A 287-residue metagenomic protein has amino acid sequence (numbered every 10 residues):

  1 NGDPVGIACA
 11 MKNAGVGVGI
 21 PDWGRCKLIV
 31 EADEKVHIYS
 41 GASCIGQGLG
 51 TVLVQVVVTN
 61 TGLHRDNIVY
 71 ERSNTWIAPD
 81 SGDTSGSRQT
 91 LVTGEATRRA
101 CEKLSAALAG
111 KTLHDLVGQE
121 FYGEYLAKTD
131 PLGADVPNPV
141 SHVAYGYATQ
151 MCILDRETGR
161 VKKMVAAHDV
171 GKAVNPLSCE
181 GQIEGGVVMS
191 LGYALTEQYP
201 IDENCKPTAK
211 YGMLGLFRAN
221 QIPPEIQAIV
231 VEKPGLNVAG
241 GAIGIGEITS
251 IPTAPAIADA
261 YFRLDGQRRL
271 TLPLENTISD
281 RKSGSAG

Functional and structural regions predicted by a protein language model:
N1-A10, Q55-R281, S285: C-terminal catalytic domains of large/alpha subunits in multi-subunit enzymes
N1-I29: Accessory "access/gating" subregions that flank catalytic or transport cores
I29-D33, D155: Short beta-strand micro-motifs enriched in acidic
A32-I38, A239-I243: Glycine/charged-rich beta-loop-alpha catalytic/anionic-binding loops adjacent to active sites
K35-S40, V161-K163: Short, aliphatic-rich beta-strand segments
S43: Gly/Ser-rich, acidic/histidine-flanked active-site/gating loops
G50-T51: Conserved strand-to-helix beginnings and helix N-cap segments that scaffold or border functional pockets
